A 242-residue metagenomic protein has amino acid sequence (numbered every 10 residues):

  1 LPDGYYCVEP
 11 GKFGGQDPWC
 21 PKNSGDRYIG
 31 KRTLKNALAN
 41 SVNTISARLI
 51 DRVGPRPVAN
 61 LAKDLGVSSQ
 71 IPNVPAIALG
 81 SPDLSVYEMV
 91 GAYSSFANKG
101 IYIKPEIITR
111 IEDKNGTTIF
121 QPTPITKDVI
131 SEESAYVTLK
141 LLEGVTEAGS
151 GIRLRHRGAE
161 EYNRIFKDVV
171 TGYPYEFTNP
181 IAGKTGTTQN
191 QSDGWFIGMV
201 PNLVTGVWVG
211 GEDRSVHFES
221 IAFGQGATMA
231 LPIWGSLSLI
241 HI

Functional and structural regions predicted by a protein language model:
L1, L49, V74-P75, I108 (+1 more regions): Proline- and acidic/polar-enriched loop/turn elements at helix boundaries
L1-V58, Y102, K114-G144: Conserved catalytic neighborhood of penicillin-recognizing serine enzymes
D3-G4, L61-L65, R110-I111: Short acidic/histidine-centered micro-motifs embedded in hydrophobic/aromatic stretches that mark compact functional
K12-N23, G54-G91: Mid-domain, small-residue-enriched loop/turn segments at the edges of structured enzyme/sensor domains
N36-N40, S85-L239: A penicillin-recognizing enzyme superfamily signal
S46, I77-G80, T126, A222: Conserved short-loop catalytic and cofactor-binding motifs
D51, K63, A97: Short polybasic/polar patches that bind polyanions
